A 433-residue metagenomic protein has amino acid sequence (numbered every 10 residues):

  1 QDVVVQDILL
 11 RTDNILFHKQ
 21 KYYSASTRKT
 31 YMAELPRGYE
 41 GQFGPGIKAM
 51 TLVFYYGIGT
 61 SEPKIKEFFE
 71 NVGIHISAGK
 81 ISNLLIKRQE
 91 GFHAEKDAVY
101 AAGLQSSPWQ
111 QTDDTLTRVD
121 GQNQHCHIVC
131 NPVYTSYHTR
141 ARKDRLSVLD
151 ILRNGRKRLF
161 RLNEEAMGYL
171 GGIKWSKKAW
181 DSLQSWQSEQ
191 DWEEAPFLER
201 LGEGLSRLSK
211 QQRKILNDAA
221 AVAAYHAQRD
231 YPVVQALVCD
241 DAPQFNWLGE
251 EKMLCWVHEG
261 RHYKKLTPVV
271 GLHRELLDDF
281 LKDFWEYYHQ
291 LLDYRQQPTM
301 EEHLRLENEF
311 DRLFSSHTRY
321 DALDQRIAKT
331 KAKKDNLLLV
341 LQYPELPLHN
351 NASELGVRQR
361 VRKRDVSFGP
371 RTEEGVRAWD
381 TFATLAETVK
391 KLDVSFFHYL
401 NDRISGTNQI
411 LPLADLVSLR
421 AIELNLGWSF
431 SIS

Functional and structural regions predicted by a protein language model:
Q1-K21, S185-W186: Short, conserved DNA-binding cores of transcription-related domains
Q20-Y23, R28-S433: Catalytic center-proximal scaffold of phosphoryl-transfer enzymes
